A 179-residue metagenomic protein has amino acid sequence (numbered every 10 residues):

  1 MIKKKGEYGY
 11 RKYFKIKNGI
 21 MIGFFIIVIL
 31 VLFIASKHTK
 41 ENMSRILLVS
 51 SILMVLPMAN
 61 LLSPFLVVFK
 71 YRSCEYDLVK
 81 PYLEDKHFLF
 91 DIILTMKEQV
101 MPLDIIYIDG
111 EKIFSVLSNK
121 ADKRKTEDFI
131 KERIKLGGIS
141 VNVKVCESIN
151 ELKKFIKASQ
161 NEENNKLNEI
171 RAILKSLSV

Functional and structural regions predicted by a protein language model:
I2-G23: Juxtamembrane interface helix immediately N-terminal to a transmembrane segment
L32-E41: Juxtamembrane "helix-exit" motif on the non-cytosolic side of transmembrane helices
K40-M54: Hydrophobic alpha-helical transmembrane segments
I52-Y71: Transmembrane alpha-helices and immediately adjacent membrane-cytoplasm interface residues in multi-pass integral
F65-L83: Membrane-helix interface/capping segments
K86-L103: Active-site metal-binding core of divalent-cation-utilizing nuclease and nuclease-like domains
L103-F114: Active-site beta-strand-loop-beta-strand hairpin of nuclease catalytic cores that positions key catalytic residues
R133-V179: Cytosol-/stroma-facing membrane-proximal "stalk/adaptor" domains immediately downstream of transmembrane anchors
